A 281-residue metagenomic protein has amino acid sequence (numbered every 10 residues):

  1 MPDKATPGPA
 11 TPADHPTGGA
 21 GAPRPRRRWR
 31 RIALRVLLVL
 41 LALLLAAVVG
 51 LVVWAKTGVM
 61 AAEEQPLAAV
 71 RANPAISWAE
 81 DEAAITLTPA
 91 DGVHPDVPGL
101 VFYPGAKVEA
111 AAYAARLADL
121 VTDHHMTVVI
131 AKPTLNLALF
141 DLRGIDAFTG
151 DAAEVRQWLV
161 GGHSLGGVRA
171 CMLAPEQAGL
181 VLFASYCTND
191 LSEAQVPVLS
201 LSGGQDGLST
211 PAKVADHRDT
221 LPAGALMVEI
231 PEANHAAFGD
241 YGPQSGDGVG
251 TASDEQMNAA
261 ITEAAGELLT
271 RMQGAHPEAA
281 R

Functional and structural regions predicted by a protein language model:
P2-T6, P12, P16-A75: N-terminal membrane-anchoring alpha-helices
D96-A106: Short beta-strand element of the alpha/beta-hydrolase
R116, S209-T220: Short alpha-helix in the alpha/beta-hydrolase fold that links the catalytic acid
L117-L137: Conserved alpha/beta-hydrolase
L159-A170: Gly/Ala-rich beta-loop-alpha elbow adjacent to hydrolase catalytic centers
E176-C187, P197: A conserved short beta-strand
A194, S200-S202, D206: Short beta-strand/loop motif that positions the catalytic acidic residue of the alpha/beta-hydrolase fold
D216-R281: C-terminal catalytic-base region of ester-bond hydrolases, centering on the histidine of the charge-relay
